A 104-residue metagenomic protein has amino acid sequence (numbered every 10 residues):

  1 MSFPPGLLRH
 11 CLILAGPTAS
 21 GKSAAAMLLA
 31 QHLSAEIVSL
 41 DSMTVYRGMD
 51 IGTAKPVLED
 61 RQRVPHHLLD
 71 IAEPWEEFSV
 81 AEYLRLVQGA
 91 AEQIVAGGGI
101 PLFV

Functional and structural regions predicted by a protein language model:
F3-L7, S23-L102: N-terminal phosphate/diphosphate-binding loop that engages ATP/GTP or pyrophosphate donors across diverse enzyme folds
L7-I13: Extreme N-terminal starter segment of soluble prokaryotic enzymes
L14, F103: Hydrophobic anchor at the beta1->P-loop junction of P-loop NTPases
P17: P-loop (Walker A) phosphate-binding loop of NTP-binding proteins
S20: ATP-binding Walker
